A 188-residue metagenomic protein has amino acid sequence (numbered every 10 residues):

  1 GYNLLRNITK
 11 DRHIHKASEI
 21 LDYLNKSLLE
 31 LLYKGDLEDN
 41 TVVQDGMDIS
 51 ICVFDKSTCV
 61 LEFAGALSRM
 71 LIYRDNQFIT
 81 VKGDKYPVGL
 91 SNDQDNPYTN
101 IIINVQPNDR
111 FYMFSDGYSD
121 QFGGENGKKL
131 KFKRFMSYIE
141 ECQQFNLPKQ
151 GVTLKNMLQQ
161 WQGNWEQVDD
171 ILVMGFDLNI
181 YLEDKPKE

Functional and structural regions predicted by a protein language model:
Y2-E188: Conserved subregion of the PPM/PP2C metallophosphatase catalytic domain
